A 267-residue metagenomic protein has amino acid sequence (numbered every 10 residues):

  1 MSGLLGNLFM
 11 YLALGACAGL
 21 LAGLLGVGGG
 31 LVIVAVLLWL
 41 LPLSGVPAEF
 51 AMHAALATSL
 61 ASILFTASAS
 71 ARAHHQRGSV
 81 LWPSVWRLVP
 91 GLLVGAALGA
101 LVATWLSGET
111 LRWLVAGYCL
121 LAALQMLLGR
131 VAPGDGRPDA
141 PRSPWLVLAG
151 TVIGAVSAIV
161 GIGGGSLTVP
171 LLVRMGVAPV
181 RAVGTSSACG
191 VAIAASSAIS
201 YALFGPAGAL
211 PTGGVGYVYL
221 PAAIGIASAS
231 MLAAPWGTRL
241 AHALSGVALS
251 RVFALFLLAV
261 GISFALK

Functional and structural regions predicted by a protein language model:
M1-F9, A132-P141: A short, flexible low-complexity segment enriched in Lys/Arg and Gly/Pro that occurs in N-terminal basic tails
L4-L20, L24-W86, G91-L92, V147-V152 (+1 more regions): Small-residue-rich hydrophobic segments that form or flank transmembrane alpha-helices in multi-pass membrane proteins
P42, S107, G129-R130, G161 (+2 more regions): Short helix-capping/hinge motifs at transmembrane helix termini and TM-loop junctions
F50-H53, L106-S107, V131-D139, G190: A cytosolic-side transmembrane-helix exit/cap motif
L64-R77, G117-D139, R239, A259-K267: Transmembrane helix exit motif
A73-R87, L106-W113, D135-A140, R239-L249: Interfacial helix-loop-helix linkers and transmembrane-helix boundary segments in multi-pass membrane proteins
L92-A97, G108-L128, V218-P235, V247-K267: Selective transmembrane alpha-helices of multi-pass membrane proteins
G99, I153-G163, S197-L203, A259-K267: Hydrophobic alpha-helical transmembrane segments in multi-pass integral membrane proteins
